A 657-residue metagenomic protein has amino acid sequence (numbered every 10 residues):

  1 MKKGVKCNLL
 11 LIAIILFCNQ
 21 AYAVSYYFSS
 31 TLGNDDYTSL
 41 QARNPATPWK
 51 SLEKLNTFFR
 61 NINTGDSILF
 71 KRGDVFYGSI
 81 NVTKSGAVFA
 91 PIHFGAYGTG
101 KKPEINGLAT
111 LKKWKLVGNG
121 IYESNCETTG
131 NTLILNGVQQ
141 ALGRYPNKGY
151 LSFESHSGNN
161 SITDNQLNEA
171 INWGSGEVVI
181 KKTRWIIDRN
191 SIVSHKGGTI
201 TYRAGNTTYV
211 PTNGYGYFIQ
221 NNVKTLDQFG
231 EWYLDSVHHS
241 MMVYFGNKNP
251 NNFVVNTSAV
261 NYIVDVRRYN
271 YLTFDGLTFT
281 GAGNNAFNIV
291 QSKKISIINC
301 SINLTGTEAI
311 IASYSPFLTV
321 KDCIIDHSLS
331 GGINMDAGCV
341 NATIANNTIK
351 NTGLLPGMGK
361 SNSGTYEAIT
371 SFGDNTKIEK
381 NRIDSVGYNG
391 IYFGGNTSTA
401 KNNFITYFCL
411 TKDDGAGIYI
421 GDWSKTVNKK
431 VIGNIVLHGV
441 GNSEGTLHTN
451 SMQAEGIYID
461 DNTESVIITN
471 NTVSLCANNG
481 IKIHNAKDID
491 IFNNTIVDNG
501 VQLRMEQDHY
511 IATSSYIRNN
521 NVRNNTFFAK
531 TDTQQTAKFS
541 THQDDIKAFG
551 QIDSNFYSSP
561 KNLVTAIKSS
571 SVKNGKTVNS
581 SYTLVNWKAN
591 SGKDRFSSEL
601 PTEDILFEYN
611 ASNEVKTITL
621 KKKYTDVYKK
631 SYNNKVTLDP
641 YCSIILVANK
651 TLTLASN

Functional and structural regions predicted by a protein language model:
N8-F17: Bacterial N-terminal signal peptides
A21-A23: Boundary at the C-terminal end of the N-terminal hydrophobic targeting segment
S25-Q291, S296, N303, T577-L584 (+1 more regions): Extracellular polysaccharide-degrading/modifying enzymes targeting complex plant/algal/animal polysaccharides
Y77-H93, G100, S465-P601: Predominantly extracellular beta-rich ligand-binding scaffolds that present long acidic/polar faces for carbohydrate
N119-E123, T257-I263, G283-N285, G306-I311 (+8 more regions): Extracellular beta-strand/beta-solenoid scaffold signature
N270-G281, K293-G306, P316-S330, C339-M358 (+8 more regions): Right-handed parallel beta-helix
E603-N657: C-terminal beta-sandwich/jelly-roll accessory domains of carbohydrate-active enzymes
